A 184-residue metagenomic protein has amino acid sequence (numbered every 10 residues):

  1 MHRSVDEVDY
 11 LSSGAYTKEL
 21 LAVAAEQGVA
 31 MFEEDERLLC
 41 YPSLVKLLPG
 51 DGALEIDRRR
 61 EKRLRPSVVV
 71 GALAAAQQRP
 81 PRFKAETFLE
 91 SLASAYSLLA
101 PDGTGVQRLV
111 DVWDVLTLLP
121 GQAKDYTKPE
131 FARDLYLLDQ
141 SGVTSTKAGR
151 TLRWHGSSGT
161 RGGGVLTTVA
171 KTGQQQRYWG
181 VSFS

Functional and structural regions predicted by a protein language model:
M1-R82, S184: Long, compositionally biased intrinsically disordered regions
D6-Y10, D114-D125: Short helix-coil junctions and helix-kink-helix linkers
Y41-P42, S67, E86, E90 (+2 more regions): Non-catalytic, well-ordered alpha-helical scaffold segments
R79-F83, G103, T127, F131: Non-catalytic C-terminal interaction segments of nucleic acid-processing enzymes
F83-G121: Positively charged, polyanion-binding regions of nucleic-acid-associated proteins
A123-D139: Short amphipathic alpha-helical interaction segments
L137-S184: C-terminal engagement modules used by replication, chromatin/transcription, nuclear envelope/ESCRT, and ubiquitin
